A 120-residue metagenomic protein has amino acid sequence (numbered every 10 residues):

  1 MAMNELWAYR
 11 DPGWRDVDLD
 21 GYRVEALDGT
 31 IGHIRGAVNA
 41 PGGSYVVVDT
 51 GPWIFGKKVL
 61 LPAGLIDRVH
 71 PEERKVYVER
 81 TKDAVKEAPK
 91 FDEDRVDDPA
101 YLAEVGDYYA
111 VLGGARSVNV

Functional and structural regions predicted by a protein language model:
M1-V120: Peripheral interaction segments used for macromolecular assembly
